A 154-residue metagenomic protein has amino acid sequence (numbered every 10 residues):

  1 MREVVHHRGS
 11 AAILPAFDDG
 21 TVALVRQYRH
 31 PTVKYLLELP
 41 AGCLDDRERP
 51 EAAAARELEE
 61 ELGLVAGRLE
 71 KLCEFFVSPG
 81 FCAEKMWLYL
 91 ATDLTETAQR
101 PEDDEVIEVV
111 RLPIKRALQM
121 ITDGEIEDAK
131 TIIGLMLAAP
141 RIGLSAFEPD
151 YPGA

Functional and structural regions predicted by a protein language model:
M1-A12, D18: Acidic, metal-coordinating catalytic segment for phosphate/diphosphate chemistry, firing primarily on the Nudix
R8, R29, E38, E59 (+1 more regions): Active-site segment of metal-dependent pyrophosphate-handling enzymes, primarily the Nudix hydrolase catalytic core
G9-A12, A23, T32-Y35: Short basic alpha-helical hairpin corresponding to helix-turn-helix/winged-helix-like nucleic-acid-binding
P15, L90-T92, R111: Short, well-ordered beta-strand micro-motif
A16-R26: Glycine/small-residue-rich phosphate/adenosyl-binding loop
L24, L39-L72, Y89, D103 (+1 more regions): The catalytic Nudix box helix
R29-P31, L44-D45: Short, catalytically relevant binding-site loops at active-site mouths
D46, K71, P79-C82, W87 (+1 more regions): Nudix hydrolase/Nudix homology domain
